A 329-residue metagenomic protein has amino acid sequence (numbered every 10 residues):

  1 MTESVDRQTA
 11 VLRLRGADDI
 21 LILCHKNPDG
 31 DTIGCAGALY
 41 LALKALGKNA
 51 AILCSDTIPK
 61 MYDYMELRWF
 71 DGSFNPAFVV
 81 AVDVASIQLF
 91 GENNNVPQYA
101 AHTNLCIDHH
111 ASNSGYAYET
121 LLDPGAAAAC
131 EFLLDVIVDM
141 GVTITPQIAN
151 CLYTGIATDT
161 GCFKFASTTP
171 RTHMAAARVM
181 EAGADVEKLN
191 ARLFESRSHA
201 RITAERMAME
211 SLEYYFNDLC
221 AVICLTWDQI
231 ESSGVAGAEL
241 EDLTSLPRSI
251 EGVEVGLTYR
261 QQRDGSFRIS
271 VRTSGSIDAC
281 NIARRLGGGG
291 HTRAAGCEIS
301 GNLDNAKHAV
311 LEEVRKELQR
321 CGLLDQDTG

Functional and structural regions predicted by a protein language model:
M1-Q8, V96-L105, G125-L133: An acidic intrinsically disordered interaction segment
T2-M61, F70-P76, T158-R285, G290-G329: Hydrophobic helix-and-loop "lid/oligomerization" segment in the mid-to-C-terminal part of catalytic domains
V5-T9, A85, I137-D139: Short, motif-level signal for alpha-helix interfacial/capping segments enriched in acidic residues and aromatics/proline
L39-Y40, V96-Y99, L122-D123, M174: Glycine-rich, phosphate-binding/catalytic loops in enzymes
L53, V80, T103-I107, E119-L122 (+2 more regions): Hydrophobic/aromatic beta-strand patches that form the interior of the parallel beta-sheet core in alpha/beta enzyme
D63-E119: Active-site cofactor/cluster-binding pocket
R68-F70, N93-V96, T120-D123, G141-T143 (+2 more regions): A generic local secondary-structure boundary/capping motif
H110-A175: Short alpha-helices
